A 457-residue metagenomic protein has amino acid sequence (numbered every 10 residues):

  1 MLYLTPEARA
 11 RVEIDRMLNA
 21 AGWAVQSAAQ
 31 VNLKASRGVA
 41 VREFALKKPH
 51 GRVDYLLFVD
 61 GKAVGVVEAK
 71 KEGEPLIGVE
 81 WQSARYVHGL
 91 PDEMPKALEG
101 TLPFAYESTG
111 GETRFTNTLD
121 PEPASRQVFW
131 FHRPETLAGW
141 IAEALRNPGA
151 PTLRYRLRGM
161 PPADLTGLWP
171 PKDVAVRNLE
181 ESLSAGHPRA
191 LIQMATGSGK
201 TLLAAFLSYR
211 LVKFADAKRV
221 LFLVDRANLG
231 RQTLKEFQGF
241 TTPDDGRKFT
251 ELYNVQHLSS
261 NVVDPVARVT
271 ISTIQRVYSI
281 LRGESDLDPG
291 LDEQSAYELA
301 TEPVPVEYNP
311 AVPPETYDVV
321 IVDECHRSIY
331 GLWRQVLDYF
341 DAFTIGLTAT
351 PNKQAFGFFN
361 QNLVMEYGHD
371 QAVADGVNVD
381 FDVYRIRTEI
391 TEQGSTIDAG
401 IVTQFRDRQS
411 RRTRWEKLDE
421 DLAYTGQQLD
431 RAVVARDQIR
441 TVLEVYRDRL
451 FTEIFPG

Functional and structural regions predicted by a protein language model:
M1-R219, V224-G246, P265-V269, Q275 (+5 more regions): ATP-dependent helicase/translocase motor core
S27, S279-R282, Y339, I390-T396 (+1 more regions): Short, solvent-exposed loop/turn elements at domain surfaces
A195-T196, V322-S328, D338-F356, G376: Conserved helicase ATPase motor motifs in RecA-like P-loop NTPase domains
K218-R219, D318-V319, G457: Residues that mark the start of a beta-strand
A227, F249-S260, I274-S279: Conserved helicase motor
T233, I280-G283, C325-R334: Conserved ATPase-coupling elements of RecA-like P-loop NTPase cores
P310-T316, V336-F340: Short, conserved loop/helix-junction motifs that constitute active-site signature segments in enzyme catalytic cores
G357-G457: Interdomain helical connector at the RecA1-RecA2 junction of SF1/SF2 helicase-like NTPases
